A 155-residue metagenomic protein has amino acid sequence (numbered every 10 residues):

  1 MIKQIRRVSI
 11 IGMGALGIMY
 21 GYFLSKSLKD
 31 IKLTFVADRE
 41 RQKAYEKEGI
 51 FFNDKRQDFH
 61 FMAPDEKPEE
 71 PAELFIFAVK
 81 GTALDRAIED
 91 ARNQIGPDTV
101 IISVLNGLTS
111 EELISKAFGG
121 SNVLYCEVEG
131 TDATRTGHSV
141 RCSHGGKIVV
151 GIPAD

Functional and structural regions predicted by a protein language model:
M1-D58: NAD(P)+-binding Rossmann beta1-loop-alpha1 motif at the extreme N-terminus of oxidoreductases
I5-R6, E73, G146: Nucleotide donor/acceptor-binding cores
I10, F35-D38, F77-A78, S103-V104 (+2 more regions): Active-site-adjacent beta-strand anchor residues
F35, F61-D65, V150: Generic preference for hydrophobic
R41-E46, E111-E112, D155: Short, charged/polar "capping" segments at the starts of alpha-helices and the immediately preceding loops
E48-I50, N106, H138, I148: Flexible, active-site-adjacent loop/turn segments at secondary-structure boundaries
K55-R141: Rossmann-like NAD(P)(H) cofactor-binding subdomain of soluble oxidoreductases
H138-D155: Short beta-strand and adjoining strand-loop segment in the mid-core of the Rossmann-like NAD(P)-dependent dehydrogenase
